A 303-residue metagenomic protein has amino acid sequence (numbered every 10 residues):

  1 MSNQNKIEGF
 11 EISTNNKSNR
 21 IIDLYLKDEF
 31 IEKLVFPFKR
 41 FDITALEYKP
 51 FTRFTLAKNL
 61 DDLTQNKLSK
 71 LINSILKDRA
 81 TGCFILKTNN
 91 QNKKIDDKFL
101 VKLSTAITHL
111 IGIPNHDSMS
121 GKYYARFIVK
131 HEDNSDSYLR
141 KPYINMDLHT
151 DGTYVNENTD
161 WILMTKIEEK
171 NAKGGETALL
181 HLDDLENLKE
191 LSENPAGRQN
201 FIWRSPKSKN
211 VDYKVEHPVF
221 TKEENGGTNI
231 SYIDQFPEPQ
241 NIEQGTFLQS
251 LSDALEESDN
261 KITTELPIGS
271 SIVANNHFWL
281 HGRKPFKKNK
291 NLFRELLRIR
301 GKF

Functional and structural regions predicted by a protein language model:
S2-T64, L68, D78-T81, R126-I268 (+2 more regions): Active-site environment of non-heme Fe oxygenases that use a 2-His-1-carboxylate facial triad
K49-K58, N73-K94, F99-L103: N-terminal, charged low-complexity regulatory/assembly segments
S69-I75, G112-I113: Intrinsically disordered, low-complexity polar segments enriched in Ser/Thr/Pro and acidic
D96-S118, N158, P239-L255: Signature of the catalytic double-stranded beta-helix
T105-L139: A gly/proline- and charged-residue-enriched helix-loop-helix capping module
